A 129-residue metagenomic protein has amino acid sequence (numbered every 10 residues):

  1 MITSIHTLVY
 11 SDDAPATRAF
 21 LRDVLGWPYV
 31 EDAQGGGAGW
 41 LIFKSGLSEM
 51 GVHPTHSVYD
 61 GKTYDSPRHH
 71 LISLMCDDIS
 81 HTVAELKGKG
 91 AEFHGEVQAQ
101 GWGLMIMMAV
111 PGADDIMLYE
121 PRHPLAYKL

Functional and structural regions predicted by a protein language model:
M1-I5, P28-L74, H81-V110, E120-L129: Vicinal oxygen chelate
S11-D13: Conserved beta-strand-loop-alpha-helix junction that forms the acyl-donor binding cleft
T17-V24, L86, A113: Conserved active-site tyrosine of GNAT-family acetyltransferases
D115-L118: Short glycine-/small-residue motifs
